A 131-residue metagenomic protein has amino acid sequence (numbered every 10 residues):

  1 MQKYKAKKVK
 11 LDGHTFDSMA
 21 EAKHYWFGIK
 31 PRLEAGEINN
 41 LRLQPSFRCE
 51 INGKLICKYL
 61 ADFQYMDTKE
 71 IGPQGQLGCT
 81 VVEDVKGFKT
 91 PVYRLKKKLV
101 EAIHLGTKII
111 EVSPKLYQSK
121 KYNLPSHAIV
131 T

Functional and structural regions predicted by a protein language model:
M1-T131: Electrostatic, structured charged patches in enzyme active sites and in nucleic-acid/phosphate-binding
